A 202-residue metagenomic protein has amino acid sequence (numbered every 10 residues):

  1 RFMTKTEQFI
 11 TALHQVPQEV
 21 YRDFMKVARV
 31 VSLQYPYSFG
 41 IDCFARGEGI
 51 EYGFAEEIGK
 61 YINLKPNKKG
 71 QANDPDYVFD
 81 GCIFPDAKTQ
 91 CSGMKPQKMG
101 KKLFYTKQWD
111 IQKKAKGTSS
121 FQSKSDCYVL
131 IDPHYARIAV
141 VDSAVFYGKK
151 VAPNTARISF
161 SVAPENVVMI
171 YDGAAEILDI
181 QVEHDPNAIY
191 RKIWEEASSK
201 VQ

Functional and structural regions predicted by a protein language model:
F2-Q202: Nucleic-acid endonuclease domains
